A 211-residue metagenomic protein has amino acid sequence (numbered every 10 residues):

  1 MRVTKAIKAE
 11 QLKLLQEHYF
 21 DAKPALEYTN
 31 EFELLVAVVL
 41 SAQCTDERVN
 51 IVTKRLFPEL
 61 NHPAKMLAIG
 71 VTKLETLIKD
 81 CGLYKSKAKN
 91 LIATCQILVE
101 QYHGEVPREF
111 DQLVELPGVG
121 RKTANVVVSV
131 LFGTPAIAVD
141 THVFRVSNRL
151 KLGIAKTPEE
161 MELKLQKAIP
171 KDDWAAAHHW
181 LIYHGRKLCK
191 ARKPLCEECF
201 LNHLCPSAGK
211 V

Functional and structural regions predicted by a protein language model:
R2-V211: Catalytic cores of DNA base-excision repair glycosylases
